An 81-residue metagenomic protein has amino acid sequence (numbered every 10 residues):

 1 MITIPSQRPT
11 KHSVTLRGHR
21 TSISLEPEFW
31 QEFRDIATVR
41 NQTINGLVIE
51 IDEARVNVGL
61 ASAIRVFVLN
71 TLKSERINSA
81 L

Functional and structural regions predicted by a protein language model:
M1-R17: A detector of short terminal or domain-flanking linear segments
H12-V68: Amphipathic, hydrophobic secondary-structure cores in small proteins
L69-L81: Short, solvent-exposed charged binding patches
